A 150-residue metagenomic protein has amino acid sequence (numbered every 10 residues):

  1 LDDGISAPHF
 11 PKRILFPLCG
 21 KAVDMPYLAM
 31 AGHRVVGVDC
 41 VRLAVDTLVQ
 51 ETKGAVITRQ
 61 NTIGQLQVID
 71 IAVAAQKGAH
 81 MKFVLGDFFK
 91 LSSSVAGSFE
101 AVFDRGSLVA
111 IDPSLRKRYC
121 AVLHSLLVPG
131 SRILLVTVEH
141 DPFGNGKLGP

Functional and structural regions predicted by a protein language model:
L1-K12, K21-M25, H33, G37-V95 (+1 more regions): Class I (Rossmann-like) S-adenosyl-L-methionine-dependent methyltransferase catalytic domain, capturing the SAM-binding
L15-A22, S107: Class I SAM-dependent methyltransferase "Motif I" SAM/SAH-binding loop
V102-F103: Hydrophobic beta-strand segment of the Class I
A110-V122: A short, conserved alpha-helix within the catalytic core of class I
